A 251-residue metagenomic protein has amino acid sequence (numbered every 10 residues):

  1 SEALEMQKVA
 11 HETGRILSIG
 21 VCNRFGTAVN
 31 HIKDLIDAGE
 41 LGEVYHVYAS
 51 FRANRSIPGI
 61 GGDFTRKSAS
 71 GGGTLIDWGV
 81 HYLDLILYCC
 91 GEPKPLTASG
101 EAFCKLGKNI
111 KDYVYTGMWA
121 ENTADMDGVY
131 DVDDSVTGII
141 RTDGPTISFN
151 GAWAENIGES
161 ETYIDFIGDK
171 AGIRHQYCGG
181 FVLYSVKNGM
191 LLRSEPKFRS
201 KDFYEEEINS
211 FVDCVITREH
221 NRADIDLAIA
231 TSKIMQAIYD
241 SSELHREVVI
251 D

Functional and structural regions predicted by a protein language model:
E2, Q7-K8, E12, I16 (+1 more regions): C-terminal helix-rich "cap/oligomerization" subdomain common to oxidoreductases
A3, A28-V29, Y82-L83, E205-N209 (+1 more regions): A general structural signal for well-ordered alpha-helical segments in protein cores
T13-I16, N23-G128, H245: Predominantly a Rossmann-like dinucleotide-binding segment in NAD(P)-dependent oxidoreductases
L17-G20, S148-N150: Short catalytic-loop micro-motif centered on adjacent basic/acidic residues
T27, D77, E161, E206 (+1 more regions): Residue-level signal for the nucleotide or nucleotide-sugar donor/cofactor binding architecture
D84-G180, E206-E219: Contiguous beta-strand/loop segments that form the cofactor/metal-binding neighborhood of enzyme cores
I140-G144, S185-M190: Short acidic, glycine-rich loop/turn motifs
L191-S200: C-terminal "lid/loop" region of Rossmann-like NAD(P)-dependent oxidoreductases
